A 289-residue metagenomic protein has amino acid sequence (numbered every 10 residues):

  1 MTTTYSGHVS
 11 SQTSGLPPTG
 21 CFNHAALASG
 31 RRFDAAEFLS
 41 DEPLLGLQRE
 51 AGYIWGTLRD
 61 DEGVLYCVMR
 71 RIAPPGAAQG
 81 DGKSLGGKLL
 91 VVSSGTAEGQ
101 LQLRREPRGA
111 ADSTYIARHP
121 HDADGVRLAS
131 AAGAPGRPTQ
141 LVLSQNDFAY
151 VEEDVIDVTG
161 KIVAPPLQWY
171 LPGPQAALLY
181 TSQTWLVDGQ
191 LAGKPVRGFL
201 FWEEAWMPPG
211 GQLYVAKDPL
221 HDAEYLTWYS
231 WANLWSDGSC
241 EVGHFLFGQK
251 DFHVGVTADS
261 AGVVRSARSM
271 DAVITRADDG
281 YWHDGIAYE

Functional and structural regions predicted by a protein language model:
T2-E289: Structured soluble/peripheral alpha/beta segments that form catalytic or ligand/cofactor-binding pockets
